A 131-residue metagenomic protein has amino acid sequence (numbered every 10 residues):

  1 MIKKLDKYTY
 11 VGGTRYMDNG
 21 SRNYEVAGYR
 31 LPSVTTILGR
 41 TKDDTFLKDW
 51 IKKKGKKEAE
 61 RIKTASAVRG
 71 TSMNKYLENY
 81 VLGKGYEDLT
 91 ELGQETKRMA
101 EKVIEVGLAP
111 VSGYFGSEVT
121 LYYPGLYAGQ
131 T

Functional and structural regions predicted by a protein language model:
M1-G129: Metal-dependent nuclease catalytic cores that hydrolyze phosphodiester bonds in DNA/RNA, characterized by
